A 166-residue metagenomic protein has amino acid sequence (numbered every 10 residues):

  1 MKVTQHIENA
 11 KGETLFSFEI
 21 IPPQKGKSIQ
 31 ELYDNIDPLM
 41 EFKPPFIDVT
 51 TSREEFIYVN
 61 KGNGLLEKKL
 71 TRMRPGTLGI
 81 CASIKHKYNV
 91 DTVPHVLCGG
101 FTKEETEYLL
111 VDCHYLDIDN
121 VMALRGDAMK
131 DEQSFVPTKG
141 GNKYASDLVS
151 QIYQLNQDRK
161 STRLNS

Functional and structural regions predicted by a protein language model:
M1-F18: N-terminal amphipathic alpha-helix/helix-capping segment at the start of soluble metabolic enzymes
E8-K11, I36-K43, G79-N89, L110-I118: Acidic (Asp/Glu)-rich catalytic clusters
E19, I47, C113: Conserved, mostly hydrophobic/aromatic
P23, F42-T77, M129-G140: Glycine-rich, proline-tolerant flexible connector loops at the mouths of alpha/beta enzymes
K27-Y33, C98-Y115: Glycine-rich anion/phosphate-binding loops
E132, V136-K160: Phosphate/pyrophosphate-binding betaalpha-module
K160-S166: Conserved small/polar residues in nucleotide/adenosyl-binding loops
